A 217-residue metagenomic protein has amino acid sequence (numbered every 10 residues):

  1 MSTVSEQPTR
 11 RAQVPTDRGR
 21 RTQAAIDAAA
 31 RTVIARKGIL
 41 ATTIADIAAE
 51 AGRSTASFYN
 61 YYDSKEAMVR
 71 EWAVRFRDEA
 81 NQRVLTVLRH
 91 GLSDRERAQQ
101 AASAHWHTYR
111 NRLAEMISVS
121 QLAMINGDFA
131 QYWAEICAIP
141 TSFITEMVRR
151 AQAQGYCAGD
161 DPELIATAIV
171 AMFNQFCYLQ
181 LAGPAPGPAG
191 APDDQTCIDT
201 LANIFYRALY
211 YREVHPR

Functional and structural regions predicted by a protein language model:
M1-R21, A185, E213-R217: N-terminal intrinsically disordered/low-complexity leader segments
R18-R31, I47-A48, W72-A80, V84 (+1 more regions): Generic hydrophobic, amphipathic alpha-helix propensity
A25, V33-A67, E71: Helix-turn-helix
E71, Q82-A114, I165-I169, I198: Hydrophobic alpha-helical connector segments
V87-G91, M116-A123, Q180-P184: Secondary-structure edge/capping motif, primarily at the C-terminal ends of alpha-helices and the immediately following
Q99, S103, A138-R149, E163-A166 (+3 more regions): An amphipathic alpha-helix signature
N111-F143, E163-L164, A191: Short secondary-structure transition hinges
A130, Q152-A202, R212-R217: Hydrophobic/aromatic-rich alpha-helical bundle segments in the mid-to-C-terminal region
